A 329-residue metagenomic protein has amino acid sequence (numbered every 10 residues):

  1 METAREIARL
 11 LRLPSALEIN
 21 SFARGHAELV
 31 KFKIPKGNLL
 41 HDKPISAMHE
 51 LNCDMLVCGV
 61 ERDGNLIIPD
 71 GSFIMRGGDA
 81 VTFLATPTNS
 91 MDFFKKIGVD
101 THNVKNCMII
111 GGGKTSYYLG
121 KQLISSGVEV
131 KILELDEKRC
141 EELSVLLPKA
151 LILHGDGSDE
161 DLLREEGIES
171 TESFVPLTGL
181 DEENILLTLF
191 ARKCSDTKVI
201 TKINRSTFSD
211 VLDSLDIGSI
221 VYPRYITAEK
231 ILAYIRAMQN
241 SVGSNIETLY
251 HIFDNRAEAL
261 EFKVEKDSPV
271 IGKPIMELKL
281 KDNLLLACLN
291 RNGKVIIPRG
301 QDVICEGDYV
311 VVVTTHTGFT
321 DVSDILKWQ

Functional and structural regions predicted by a protein language model:
M1-Q329: Cytosolic regulatory regions of ion transport systems
